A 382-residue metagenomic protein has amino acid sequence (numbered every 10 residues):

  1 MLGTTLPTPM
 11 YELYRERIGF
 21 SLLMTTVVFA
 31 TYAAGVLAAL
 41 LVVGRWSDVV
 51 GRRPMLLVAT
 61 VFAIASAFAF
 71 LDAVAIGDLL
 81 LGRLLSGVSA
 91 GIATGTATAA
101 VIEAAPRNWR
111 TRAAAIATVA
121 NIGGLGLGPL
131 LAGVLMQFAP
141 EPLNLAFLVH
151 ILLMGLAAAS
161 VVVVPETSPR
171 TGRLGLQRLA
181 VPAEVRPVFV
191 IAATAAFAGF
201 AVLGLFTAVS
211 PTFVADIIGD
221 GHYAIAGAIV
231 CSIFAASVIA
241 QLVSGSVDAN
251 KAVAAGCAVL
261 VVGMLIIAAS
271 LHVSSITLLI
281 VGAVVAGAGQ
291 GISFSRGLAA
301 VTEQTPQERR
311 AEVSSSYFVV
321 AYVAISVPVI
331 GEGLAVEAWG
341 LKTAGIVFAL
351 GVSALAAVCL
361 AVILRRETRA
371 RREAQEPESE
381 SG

Functional and structural regions predicted by a protein language model:
G19, G51, D72-G77, P140 (+1 more regions): Helix-breaking motifs and short loop linkers at transmembrane-helix boundaries and internal kinks in secondary membrane
L37-I76: Conserved MFS/SLC helix-loop-helix module at the cytosolic interface between two early adjacent transmembrane helices
G77-S86, T277-V285: Paired small-residue
G82-A120: Cytoplasmic helix-loop-helix junction between adjacent transmembrane helices in 12-TM secondary transporters
R112-V162: Helix-loop-helix hairpin linking two adjacent transmembrane segments in secondary transporters
A226-A249, G263: Transmembrane alpha-helices of Major Facilitator/SLC transporters
A252-S295: C-terminal transmembrane helical hairpin of 12-TM major facilitator-type secondary transporters
L298-A349: A late C-terminal transmembrane helix in Major Facilitator Superfamily
